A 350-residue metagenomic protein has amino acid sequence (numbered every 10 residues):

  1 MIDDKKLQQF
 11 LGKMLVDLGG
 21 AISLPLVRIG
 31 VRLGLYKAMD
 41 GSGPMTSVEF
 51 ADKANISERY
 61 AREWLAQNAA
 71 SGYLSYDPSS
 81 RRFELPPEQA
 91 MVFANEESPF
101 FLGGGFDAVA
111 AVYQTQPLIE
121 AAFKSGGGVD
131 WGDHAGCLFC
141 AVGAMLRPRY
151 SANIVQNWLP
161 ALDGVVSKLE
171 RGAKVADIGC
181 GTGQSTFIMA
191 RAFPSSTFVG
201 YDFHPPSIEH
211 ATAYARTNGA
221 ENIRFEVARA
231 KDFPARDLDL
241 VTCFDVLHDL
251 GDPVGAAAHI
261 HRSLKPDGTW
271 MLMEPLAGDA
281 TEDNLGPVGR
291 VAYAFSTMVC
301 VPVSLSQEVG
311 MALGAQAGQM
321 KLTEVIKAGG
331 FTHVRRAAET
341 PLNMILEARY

Functional and structural regions predicted by a protein language model:
I2-K5, V16-A21, L26-G30, K37-A38 (+1 more regions): Conserved Class I S-adenosyl-L-methionine-dependent methyltransferase catalytic core
S47-D52: A short acidic, leucine-rich amphipathic alpha-helix
I56-Q67: Short amphipathic alpha-helical interaction segments
V112-H248, P253-G255: Conserved adenosyl
K174, G268-T269: Short glycine-centered segments of the SAM/dcSAM-binding site in methyltransferase folds
V254-P266: A short glycine-rich, Lys/Arg-flanked "PGG" loop and its adjoining helix->strand segment in the class I
M273-A328: C-terminal alpha-helical "lid/dimerization" subdomain adjacent to the S-adenosyl-L-methionine
G329-Y350: Core SAM-dependent methyltransferase catalytic element
